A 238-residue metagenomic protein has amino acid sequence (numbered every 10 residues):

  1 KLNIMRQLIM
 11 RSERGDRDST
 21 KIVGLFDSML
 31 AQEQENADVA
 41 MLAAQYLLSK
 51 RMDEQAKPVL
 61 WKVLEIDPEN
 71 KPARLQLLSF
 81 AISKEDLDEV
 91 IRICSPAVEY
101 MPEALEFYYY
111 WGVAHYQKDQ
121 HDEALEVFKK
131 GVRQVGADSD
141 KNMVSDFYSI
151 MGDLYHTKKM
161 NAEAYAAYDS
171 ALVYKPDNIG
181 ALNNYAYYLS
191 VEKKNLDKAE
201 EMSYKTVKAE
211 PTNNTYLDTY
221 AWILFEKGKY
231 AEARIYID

Functional and structural regions predicted by a protein language model:
Q7, S49, S83-K84, Q117-K118 (+4 more regions): Register position in tetratricopeptide repeats
S28-M29, K62-V63, P96-A97, G131 (+3 more regions): Canonical positions in the second alpha-helix
Q45, S79, V113, D153 (+2 more regions): Residue-level recognition of tetratricopeptide repeat
